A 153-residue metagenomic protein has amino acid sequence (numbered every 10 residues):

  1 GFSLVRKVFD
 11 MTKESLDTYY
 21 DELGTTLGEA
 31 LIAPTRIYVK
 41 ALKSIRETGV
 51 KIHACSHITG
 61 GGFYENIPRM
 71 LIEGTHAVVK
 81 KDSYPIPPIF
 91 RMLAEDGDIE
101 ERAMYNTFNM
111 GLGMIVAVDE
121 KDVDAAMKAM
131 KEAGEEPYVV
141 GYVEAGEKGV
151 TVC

Functional and structural regions predicted by a protein language model:
G1-S15: Mobile "lid/hinge" segments at catalytic clefts and subdomain interfaces of large enzymes
T12-I32, R36-C153: Glycine-/charge-enriched secondary-structure boundary and capping motifs
